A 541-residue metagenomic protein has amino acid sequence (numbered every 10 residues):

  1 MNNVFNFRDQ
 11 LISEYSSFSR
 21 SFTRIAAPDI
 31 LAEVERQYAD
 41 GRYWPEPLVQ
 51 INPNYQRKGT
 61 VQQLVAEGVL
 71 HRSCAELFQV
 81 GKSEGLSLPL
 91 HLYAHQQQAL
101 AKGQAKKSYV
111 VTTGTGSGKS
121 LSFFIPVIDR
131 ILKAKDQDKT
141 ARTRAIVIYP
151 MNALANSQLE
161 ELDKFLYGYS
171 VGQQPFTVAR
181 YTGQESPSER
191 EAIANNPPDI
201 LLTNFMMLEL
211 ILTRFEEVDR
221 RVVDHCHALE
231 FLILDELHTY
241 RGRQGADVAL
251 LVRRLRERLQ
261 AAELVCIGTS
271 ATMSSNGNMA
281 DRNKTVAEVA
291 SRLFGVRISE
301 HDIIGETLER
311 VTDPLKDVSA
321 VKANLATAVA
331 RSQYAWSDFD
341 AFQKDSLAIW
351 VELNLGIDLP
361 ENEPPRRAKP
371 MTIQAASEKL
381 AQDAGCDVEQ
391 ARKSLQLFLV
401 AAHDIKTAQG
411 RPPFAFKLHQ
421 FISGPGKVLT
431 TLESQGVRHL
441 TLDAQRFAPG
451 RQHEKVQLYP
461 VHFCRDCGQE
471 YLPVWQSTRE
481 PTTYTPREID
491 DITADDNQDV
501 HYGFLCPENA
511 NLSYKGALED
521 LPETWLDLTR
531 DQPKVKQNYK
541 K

Functional and structural regions predicted by a protein language model:
M1-Y93, Q97-L100, I128, L132-T140 (+6 more regions): Helicase motor interdomain insertion/brace
Q96, G116, N204: Short, conserved phosphate/pyrophosphate- and ester-handling motifs at nucleotide-, phospho-/glycolipid
K106-V127, Y240-R243: Walker A/P-loop
S108-V111, A145, D199, F231: Conserved beta-strand position immediately N-terminal to the Walker
Y109-T112, I146, I267, F463: Short hydrophobic/aromatic beta-strand immediately N-terminal to the Walker A/P-loop
L121, A141-F165, M206-L210, Q244 (+1 more regions): Conserved Walker A/P-loop ATP-binding site and its immediately adjacent core in helicase/helicase-like ATPase domains
P187-A194, T203-H227: Conserved RecA-like ASCE ATPase "motif II neighborhood" in helicase/translocase motors
F205, L229, L234-Y240: Conserved Walker B
